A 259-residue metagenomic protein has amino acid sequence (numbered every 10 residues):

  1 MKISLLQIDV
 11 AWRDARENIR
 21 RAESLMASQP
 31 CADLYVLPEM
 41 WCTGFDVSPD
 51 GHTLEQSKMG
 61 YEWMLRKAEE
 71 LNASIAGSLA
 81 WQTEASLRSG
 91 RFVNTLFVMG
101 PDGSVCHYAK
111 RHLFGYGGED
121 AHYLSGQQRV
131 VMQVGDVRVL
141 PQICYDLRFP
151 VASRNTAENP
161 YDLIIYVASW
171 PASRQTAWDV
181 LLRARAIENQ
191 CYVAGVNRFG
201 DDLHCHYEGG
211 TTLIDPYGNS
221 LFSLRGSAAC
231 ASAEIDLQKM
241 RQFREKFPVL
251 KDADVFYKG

Functional and structural regions predicted by a protein language model:
M1-V10, D14, H107, V137-D146 (+1 more regions): Active-site-proximal beta-strand elements of phosphoester/diester hydrolases
I8-D9, A80, K110-R111, C144 (+2 more regions): Active-site beta-loop-alpha junctions enriched in small/polar residues
D9-W12, T43-G44, K239: Feature marks short, surface-exposed loop/turn motifs that line or immediately flank catalytic pockets and channel
A15, E23-P101, P171-A172, T176-C191: Cys-nucleophile CN-hydrolase/nitrilase-fold catalytic domain and related Cys-dependent amidase chemistry that acts on
E17-M26, R148-R154: Short, acidic/polar
S57-A76, R148-C230: CN hydrolase (nitrilase-like) catalytic-core segments centered on the catalytic cysteine and neighboring Lys/Glu
L87-N159, P171-V180, Q242-V249: Active-site catalytic loop in hydrolytic enzyme cores
H107, V131, R198-G259: C-terminal beta-strand edge segments of enzyme domains
